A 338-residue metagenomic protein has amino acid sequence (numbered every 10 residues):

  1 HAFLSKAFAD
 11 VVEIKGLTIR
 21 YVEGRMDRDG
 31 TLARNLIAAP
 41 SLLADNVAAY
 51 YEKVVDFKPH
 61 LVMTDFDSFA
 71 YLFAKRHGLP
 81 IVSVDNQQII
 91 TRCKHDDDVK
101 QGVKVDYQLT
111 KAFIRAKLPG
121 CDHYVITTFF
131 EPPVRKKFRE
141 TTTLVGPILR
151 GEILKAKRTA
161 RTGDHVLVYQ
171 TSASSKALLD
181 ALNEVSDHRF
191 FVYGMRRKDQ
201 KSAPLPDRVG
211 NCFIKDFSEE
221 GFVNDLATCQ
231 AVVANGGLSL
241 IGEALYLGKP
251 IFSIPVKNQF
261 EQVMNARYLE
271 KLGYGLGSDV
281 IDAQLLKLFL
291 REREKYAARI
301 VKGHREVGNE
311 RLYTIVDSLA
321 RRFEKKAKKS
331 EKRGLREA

Functional and structural regions predicted by a protein language model:
H1-S41: Conserved nucleotide-sugar phosphate-binding/catalytic loop shared by glycosyltransferases and other
E13-I14, F213-F217, G275-A283: Short acidic-hydrophobic, aromatic-tinged amphipathic segments that line or gate anion-handling sites
D27-L61, S68-F69, V105: Conserved nucleotide-sugar donor-binding subdomain of glycosyltransferases
L61-D65, N224-M264: A donor-sugar binding/catalytic signature common to diverse glycosyltransferases and related nucleotide-sugar
H77-L144: Active-site-proximal region of nucleotide-activated glycan assembly enzymes, centered on histidine/acidic-rich loops
V99-K100, S202-L205, P250-Y296: Nucleotide-sugar donor-binding patch of glycosyltransferase catalytic domains
I148-T228: Donor-nucleotide binding loops and adjacent catalytic segments primarily of GT-B fold Leloir glycosyltransferases
K287-A338: C-terminal amphipathic helix plus adjacent low-complexity, charged tail appended to glycosyltransferase catalytic
